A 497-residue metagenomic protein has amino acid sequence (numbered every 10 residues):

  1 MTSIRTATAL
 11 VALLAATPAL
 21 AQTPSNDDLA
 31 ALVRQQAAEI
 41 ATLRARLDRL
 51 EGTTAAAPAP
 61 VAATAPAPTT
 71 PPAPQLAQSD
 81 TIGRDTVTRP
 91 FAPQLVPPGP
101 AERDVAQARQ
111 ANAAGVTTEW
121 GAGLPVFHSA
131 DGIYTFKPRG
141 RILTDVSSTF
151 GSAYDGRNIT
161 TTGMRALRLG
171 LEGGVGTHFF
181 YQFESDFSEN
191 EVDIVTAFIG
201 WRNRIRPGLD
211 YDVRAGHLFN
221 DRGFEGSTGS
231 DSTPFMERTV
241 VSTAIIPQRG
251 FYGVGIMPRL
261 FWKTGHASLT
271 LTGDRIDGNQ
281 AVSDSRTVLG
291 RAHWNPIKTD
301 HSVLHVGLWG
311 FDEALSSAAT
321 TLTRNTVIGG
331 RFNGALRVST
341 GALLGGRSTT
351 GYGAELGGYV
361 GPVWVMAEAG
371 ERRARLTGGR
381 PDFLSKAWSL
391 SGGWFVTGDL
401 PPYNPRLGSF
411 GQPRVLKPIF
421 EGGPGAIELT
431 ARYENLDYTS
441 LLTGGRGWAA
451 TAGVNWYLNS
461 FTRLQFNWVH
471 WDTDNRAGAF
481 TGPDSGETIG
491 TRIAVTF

Functional and structural regions predicted by a protein language model:
M1-T8: Bacterial N-terminal signal peptides that target proteins for export
A16-P18: N-terminal signal peptide c-region/cleavage motif recognized by signal peptidases
A21-L143, V396, L400-R414: N-terminal periplasmic/intermembrane-space "pro-region" immediately following the signal or transit peptide
V61, T81-P98, G170-S188, G255-V282 (+3 more regions): Glycine/serine-rich loop-strand microenvironments at binding/catalytic pocket rims
T118-E119, R249-G250, R347-S348: A short catalytic or substrate-binding loop motif that flags glycine-/basic-rich loops and adjacent residues that bind
A122-S316, S385, S389, W394-E421 (+2 more regions): Outer membrane beta-barrel
T320-F497: Outer-membrane beta-barrel pore domains
